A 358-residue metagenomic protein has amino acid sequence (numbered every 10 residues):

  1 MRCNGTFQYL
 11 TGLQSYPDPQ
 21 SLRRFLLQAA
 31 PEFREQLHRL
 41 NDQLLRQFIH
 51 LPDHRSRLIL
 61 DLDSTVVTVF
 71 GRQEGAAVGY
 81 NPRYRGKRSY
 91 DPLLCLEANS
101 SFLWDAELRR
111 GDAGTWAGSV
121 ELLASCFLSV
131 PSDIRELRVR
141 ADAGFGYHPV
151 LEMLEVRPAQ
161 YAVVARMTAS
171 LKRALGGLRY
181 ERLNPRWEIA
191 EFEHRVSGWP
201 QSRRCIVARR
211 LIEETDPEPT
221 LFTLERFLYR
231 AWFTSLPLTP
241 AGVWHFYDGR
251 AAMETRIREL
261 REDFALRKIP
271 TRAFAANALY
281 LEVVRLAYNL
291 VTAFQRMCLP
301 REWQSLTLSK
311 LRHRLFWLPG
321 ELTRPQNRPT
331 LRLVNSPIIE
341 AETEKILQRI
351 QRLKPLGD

Functional and structural regions predicted by a protein language model:
M1, D18, L22, S56-V67 (+7 more regions): Short, conserved catalytic/metal-binding motifs centered on acidic residues
M1-G12: DNA-recognition alpha helix
P19-L94: Active-site-proximal, Lys/Arg-enriched surface segment that forms a nucleic-acid-binding/basic interface patch
V66, G242-F294: Short amphipathic alpha-helical "interface-anchor" segments enriched in bulky aromatics
Y80-S132: Electropositive, glycine- and tryptophan-enriched low-complexity nucleic-acid-binding patches
A113-S170: Domain-level cores of phosphate- or acyl-group-handling catalytic modules
Q160-E262, Q348-D358: An anionic, glycine-rich sequence signature occurring as long contiguous blocks
L290-D358: A short, flexible helix-boundary coil/loop motif
